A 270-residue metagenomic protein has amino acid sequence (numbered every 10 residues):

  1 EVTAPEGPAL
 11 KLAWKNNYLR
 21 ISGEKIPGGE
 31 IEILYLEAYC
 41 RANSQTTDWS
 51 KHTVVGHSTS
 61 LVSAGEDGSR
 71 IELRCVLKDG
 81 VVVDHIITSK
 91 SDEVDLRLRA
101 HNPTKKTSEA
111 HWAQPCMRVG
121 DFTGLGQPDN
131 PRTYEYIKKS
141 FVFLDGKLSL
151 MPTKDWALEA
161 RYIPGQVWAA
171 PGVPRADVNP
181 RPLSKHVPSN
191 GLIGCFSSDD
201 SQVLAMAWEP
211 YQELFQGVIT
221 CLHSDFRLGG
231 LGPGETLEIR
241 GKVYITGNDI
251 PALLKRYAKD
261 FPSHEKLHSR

Functional and structural regions predicted by a protein language model:
V2-S58: Start-of-domain marker
A9, D84-E93, K106-T107, G230-G232: Short, solvent-exposed beta-strand/turn "edge" segments of beta-rich domains on protein surfaces
I26-I31, Y39-A42, V81, D92-V94 (+2 more regions): Primarily extracytoplasmic ectodomains and periplasmic/lumenal surface modules that are beta-strand-rich
R41-S91, H111: Extended, loop-rich substrate-binding clefts of extracytoplasmic carbohydrate-active enzymes
G65, V76, P164-R270: Beta-strand-rich recognition/accessory modules
R74-V76, I86, R97-H101, R240-Y244: Residue-level recognition of well-ordered beta-strand positions that form the cores of beta-sheet-rich folds across
S89-L144: Acidic (Asp/Glu-rich), glycine- and aromatic
P131-V178: Low-complexity, serine/threonine/proline-enriched polar segments
